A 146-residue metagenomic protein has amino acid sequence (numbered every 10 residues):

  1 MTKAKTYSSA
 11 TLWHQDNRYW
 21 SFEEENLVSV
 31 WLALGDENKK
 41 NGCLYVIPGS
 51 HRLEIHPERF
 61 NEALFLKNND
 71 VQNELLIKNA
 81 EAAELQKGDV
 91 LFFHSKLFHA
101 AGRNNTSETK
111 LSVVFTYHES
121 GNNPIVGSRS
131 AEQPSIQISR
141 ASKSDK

Functional and structural regions predicted by a protein language model:
M1, G49-R52, Q133-R140: Short, solvent-exposed aromatic-acidic interface loops
M1-L44: Conserved double-stranded beta-helix
S9, F22-N26, N61, E74-L75 (+1 more regions): A generic structural micro-feature
T11-H14, S21-E23, A83-E84, G102-T106 (+1 more regions): Short histidine-centered beta-strand/loop micro-motifs that create catalytic or ligand/metal-coordination sites
L27-S29, A80, V90, S112: Intrinsic-disorder/low-complexity, polar/charged segments enriched in Ser/Thr/Lys/Arg/Asp/Glu/Gln
E37-F98, N122: Double-stranded beta-helix
P57-F60, K87-F92, K96-K146: Non-heme Fe(II)/2-oxoglutarate
